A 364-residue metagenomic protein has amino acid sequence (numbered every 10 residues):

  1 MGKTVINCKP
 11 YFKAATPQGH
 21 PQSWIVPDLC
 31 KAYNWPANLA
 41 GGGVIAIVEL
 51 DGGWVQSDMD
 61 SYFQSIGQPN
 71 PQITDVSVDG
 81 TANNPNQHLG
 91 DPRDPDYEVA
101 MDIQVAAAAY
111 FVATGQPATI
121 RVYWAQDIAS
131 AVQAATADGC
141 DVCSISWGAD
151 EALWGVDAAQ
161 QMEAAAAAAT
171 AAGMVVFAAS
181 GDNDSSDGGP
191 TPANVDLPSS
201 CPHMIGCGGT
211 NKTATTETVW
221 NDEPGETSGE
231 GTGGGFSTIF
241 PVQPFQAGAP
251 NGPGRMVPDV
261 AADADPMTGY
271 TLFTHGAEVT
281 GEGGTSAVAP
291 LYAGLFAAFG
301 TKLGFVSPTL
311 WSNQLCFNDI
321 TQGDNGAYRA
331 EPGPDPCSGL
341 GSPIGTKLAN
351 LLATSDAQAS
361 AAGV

Functional and structural regions predicted by a protein language model:
M1-G209, G233-G284, G300-P308, I344-T354: Substrate-binding/charge-relay-adjacent region of secreted/lumenal peptidase catalytic domains
P198, W220, F245, L272 (+3 more regions): Short clusters of hydrophobic/aromatic residues that line enzyme substrate/ligand-binding pockets
G206-G208, A214-V219, K302-N313, F317-N318 (+1 more regions): Acidic/polar loop patches that form or flank catalytic/metal-binding clefts of enzymes that bind anionic ligands
E217, A293, L348-N350: N-terminal low-complexity, intrinsically disordered patches enriched in charged
G283-A297: C-terminal substrate/ligand-recognition segments
A293-P336, L340, I344, D356: An often Trp-containing, charged/polar helix-loop segment at the C-terminal end of enzyme catalytic cores
G333, L352-V364: Low-complexity, Gly/Ser/Thr/Pro-rich intrinsically disordered linker/tail segments
